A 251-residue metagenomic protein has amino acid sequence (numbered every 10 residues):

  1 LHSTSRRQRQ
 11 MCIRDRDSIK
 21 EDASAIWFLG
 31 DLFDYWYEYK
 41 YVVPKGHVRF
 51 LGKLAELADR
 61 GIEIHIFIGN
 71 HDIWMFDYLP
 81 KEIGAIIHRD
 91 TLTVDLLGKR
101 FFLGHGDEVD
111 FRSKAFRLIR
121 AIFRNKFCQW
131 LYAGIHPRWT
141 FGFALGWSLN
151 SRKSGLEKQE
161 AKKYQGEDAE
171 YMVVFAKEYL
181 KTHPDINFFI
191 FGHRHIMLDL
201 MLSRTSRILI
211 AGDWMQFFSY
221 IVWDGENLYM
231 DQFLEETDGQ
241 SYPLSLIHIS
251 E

Functional and structural regions predicted by a protein language model:
L1-R9, I13, I247-E251: Single conserved hydrophobic/aromatic residue that forms the stacking wall/gate of nucleotide- or nucleobase-binding
R7, Y35-K40, E157-Q165: Short, basic, glycine/proline-bearing loop/turn elements
Q10, R14-L96: Core catalytic region of metal-dependent phosphoesterases/phosphodiesterases, especially metallo-beta-lactamase-like
E82-R89, F102, D107, R112-K126 (+1 more regions): Conserved beta-sheet core of the metallophosphoesterase superfamily
L96-L97, W223: Structural motif
G106-Y171: Active-site-proximal loop/helix segment associated with metal-binding centers of metalloenzymes
N227-T237, Y242-L246: C-terminal or late-domain output modules
